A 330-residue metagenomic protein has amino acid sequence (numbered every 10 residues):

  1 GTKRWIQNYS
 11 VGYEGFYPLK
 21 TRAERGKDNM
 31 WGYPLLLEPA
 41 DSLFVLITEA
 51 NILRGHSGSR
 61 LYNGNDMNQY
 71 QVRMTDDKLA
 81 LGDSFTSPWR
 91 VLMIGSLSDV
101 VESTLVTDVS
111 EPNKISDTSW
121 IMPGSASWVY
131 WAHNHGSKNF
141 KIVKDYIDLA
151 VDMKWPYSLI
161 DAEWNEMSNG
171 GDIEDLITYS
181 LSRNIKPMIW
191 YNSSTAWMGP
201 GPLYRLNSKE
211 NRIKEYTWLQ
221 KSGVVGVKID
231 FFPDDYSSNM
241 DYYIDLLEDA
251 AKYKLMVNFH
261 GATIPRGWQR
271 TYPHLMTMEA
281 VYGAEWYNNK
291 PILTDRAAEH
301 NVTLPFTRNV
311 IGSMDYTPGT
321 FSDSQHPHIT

Functional and structural regions predicted by a protein language model:
G1-V106: N-terminal accessory beta-strand-rich subdomains and adjacent acidic, glycine-rich linkers that precede catalytic cores
Y17-E38, F140-A150, Y204, K209-I213 (+2 more regions): A broadly tuned preference for mixed-charge, low-complexity surface segments
L35-L37, A80-S84, D117-S119, E248-D249 (+1 more regions): A general structural signal for short secondary-structure junctions and capping/turn motifs
L35-L37, V45-I47, W89-M93, S127-V129 (+6 more regions): Generic structural hydrophobic/aromatic packing signal, biased to beta-strands
A50-R54, S119-I121, L149, W218-L219: A broad, low-specificity signal for short, low-complexity segments enriched in glycine/proline and polar/charged
S57-G58, V101-L105, S137-F140, Q269-R270 (+1 more regions): Short conserved micro-motifs at the rims of enzyme active sites and ligand-binding pockets
G82-Y157: An acidic-aromatic substrate-binding cleft motif
D161-I329: Aromatic- and carboxylate-enriched substrate-binding clefts and catalytic-loop regions of carbohydrate-active enzymes
